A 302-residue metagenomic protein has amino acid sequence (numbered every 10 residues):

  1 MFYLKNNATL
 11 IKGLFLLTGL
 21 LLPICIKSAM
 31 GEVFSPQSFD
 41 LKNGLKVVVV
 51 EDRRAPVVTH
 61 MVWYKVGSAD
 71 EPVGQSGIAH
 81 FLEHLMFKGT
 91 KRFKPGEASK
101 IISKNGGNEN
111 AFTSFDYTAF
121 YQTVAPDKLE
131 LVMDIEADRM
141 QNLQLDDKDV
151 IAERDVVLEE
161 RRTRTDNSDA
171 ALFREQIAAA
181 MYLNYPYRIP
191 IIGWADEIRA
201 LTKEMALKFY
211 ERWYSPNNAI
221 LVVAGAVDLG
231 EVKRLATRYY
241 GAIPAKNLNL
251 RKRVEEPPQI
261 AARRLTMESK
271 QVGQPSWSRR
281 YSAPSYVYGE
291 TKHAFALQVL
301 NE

Functional and structural regions predicted by a protein language model:
M1-L10: N-terminal secretory signal peptides that target proteins for export/translocation
K12-C25: Bacterial N-terminal signal peptides
S28-S68, R92-D127, R164-N218, A242-V287: Non-catalytic beta-strand/loop surface segments
S76-T90: Active-site SXXK
G89-R92, T123-R154: M16/insulysin-pitrilysin zinc metalloprotease superfamily fold
Q144-R162, D228, N247-A261: Acidic/histidine-enriched alpha-helical segments
K148-A152, R162, S168-Q176, V227 (+1 more regions): Non-catalytic accessory/assembly modules
R154, E204-Y239: Non-catalytic, conformational "gating/processing" segments within enzyme and secreted inhibitor domains
